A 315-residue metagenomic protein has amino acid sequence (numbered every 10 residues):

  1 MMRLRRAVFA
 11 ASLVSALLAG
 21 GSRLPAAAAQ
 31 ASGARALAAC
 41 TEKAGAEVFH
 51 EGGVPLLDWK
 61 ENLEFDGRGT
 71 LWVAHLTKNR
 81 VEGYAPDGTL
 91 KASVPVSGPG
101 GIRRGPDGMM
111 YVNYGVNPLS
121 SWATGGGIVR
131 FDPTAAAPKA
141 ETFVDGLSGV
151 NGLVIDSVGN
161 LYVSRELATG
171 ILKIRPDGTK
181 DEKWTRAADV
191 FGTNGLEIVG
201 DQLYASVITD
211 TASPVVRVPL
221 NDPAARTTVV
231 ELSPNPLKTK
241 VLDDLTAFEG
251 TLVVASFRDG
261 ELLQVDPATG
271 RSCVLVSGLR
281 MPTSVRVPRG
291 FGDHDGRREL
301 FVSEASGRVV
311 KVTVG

Functional and structural regions predicted by a protein language model:
M1-A31: Secretory targeting and sorting signals
G33-L57: A short helix->beta-strand "capping" segment at the edge of beta-propeller domains
G45-V54, G88-V94, P138-V144, K180-A187 (+2 more regions): A short beta-strand motif characteristic of beta-propeller blades
G53-T70, V96-G125, V144-L161, A188-V207 (+3 more regions): Beta-rich, blade/repeat-based domains predominating in secreted/periplasmic proteins but also intracellular
L76-T77, P118-G126, E166-A168, I208-S213 (+1 more regions): Short, solvent-exposed loop/turn segments at conserved positions within beta-propeller repeat blades
R80-E82, G126-V129, G170-K173, P214-V216 (+2 more regions): A short loop-to-beta-strand structural motif that recurs across blades of beta-propeller domains
Y84-T89, F131-A137, R175-T179, P219-A224 (+2 more regions): Short loop/turn segments that connect beta-strands within beta-propeller blades
G125-R175: Hydrophobic alpha-helical segments and helix pairs
